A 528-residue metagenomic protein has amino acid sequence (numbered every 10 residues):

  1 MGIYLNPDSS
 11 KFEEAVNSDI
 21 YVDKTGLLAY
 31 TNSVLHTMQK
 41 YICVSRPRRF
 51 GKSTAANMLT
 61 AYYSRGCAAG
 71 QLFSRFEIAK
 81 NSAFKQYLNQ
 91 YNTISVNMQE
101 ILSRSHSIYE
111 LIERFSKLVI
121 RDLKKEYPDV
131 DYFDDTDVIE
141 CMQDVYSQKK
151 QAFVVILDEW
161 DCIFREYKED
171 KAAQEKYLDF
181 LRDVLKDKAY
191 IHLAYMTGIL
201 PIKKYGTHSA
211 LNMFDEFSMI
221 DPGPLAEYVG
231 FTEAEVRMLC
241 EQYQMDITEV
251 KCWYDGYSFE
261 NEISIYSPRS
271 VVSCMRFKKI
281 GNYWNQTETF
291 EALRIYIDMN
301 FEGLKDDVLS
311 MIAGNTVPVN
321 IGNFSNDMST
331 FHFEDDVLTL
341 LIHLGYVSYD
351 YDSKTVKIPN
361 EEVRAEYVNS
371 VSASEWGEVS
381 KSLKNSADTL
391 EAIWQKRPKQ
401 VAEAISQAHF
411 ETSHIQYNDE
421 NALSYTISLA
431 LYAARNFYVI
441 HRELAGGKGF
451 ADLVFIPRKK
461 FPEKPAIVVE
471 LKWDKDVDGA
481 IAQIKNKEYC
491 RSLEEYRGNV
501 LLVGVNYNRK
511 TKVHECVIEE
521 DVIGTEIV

Functional and structural regions predicted by a protein language model:
M1-Y417, A434-F437: Phosphate-binding site recognition
L59-Y63, L178-R182, L453-I456, I484-C490: Short, well-ordered amphipathic alpha-helices
D144-K149, R435-P462: Active-site metal-binding core of divalent-cation-utilizing nuclease and nuclease-like domains
V154, P465-V469, L501: Structural motif
V379, P462, G504, T511-E515 (+1 more regions): Acidic, low-complexity intrinsically disordered tails
I427, A451-F455, K464-W473, K487: Conserved catalytic cores of phosphodiester-cleaving nucleases, focusing on short active-site segments
L431-V439, E495-R497: Short secondary-structure junctions
V477-I481, E488-I518: Nucleic-acid nuclease catalytic cores
